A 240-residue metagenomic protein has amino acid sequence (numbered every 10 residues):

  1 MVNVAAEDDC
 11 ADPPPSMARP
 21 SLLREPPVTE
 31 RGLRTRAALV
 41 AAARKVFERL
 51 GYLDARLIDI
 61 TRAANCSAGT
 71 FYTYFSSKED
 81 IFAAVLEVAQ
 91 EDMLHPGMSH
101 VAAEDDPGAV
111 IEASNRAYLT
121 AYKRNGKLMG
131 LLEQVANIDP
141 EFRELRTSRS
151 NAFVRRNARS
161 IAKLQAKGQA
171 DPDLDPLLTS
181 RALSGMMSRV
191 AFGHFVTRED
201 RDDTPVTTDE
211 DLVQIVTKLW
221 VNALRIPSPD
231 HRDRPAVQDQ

Functional and structural regions predicted by a protein language model:
M1-R34, V196-D202, S228-Q240: N-terminal intrinsically disordered/low-complexity leader segments
G32, V40, F82, L86 (+6 more regions): Amphipathic, non-transmembrane alpha-helical scaffold segments
A38, A42, V46-D80, A84: Helix-turn-helix
A84, M98-K127, P176-L183, V213 (+1 more regions): Hydrophobic alpha-helical connector segments
E87, E91, G108-E133, A152-R159 (+2 more regions): Helical hydrophobic small-molecule/effector-binding pocket
S99-H100, L132-P140, D200-R201, A236-V237: Short linear capping/connector segments at secondary-structure termini
G126-R156, L177-L178, P205-V206: Short secondary-structure transition hinges
R143, Q165-T217, P227-Q240: Hydrophobic/aromatic-rich alpha-helical bundle segments in the mid-to-C-terminal region
